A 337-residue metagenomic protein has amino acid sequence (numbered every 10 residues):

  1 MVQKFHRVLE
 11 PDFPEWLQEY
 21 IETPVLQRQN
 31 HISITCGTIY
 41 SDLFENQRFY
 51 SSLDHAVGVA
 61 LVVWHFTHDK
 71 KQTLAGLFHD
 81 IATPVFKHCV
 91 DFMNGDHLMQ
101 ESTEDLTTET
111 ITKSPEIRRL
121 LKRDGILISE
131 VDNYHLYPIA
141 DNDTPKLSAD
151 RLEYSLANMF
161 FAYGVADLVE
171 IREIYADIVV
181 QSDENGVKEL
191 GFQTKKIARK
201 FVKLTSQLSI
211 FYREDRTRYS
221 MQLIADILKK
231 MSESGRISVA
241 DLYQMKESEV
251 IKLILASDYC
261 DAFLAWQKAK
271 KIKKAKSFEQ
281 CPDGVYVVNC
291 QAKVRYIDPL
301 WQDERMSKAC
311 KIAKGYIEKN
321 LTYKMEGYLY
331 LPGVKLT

Functional and structural regions predicted by a protein language model:
M1-K71, V85, C89-T337: Histidine-centered, transition-metal-coordinating active-site segments
Q72-D80: Short alpha-helical catalytic segment bearing the HExxH-like zincin motif of zinc-dependent metalloproteases
